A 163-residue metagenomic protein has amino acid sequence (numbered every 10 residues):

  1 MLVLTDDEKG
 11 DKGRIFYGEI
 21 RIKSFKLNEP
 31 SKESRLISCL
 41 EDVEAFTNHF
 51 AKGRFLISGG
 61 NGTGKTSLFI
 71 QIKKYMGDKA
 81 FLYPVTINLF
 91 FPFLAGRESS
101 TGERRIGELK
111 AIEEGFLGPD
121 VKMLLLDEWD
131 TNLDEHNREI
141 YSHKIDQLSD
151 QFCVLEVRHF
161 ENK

Functional and structural regions predicted by a protein language model:
G10-A45: N-terminal pre-Walker A segment at the start of P-loop NTPase domains
E44-K52: Phosphate-binding P-loop
F55: Conserved beta-strand position immediately N-terminal to the Walker
S58-T66, N88-A111, E128-E139: Conserved ABC ATPase signature
F69-Y75, G102-L124, Y141-H143: GG-anchored amphipathic helix commonly corresponding to the ABC/SMC/Rad50 NBD signature/C-loop
K79-F91: Short beta-strand-centered segment that lines the nucleotide-binding/catalytic pocket of NTP-utilizing
D120-M123, S149-V157: Loop/turn-to-beta-strand initiation segments
R138-D150: Helical segment within the ABC ATPase nucleotide-binding domain
